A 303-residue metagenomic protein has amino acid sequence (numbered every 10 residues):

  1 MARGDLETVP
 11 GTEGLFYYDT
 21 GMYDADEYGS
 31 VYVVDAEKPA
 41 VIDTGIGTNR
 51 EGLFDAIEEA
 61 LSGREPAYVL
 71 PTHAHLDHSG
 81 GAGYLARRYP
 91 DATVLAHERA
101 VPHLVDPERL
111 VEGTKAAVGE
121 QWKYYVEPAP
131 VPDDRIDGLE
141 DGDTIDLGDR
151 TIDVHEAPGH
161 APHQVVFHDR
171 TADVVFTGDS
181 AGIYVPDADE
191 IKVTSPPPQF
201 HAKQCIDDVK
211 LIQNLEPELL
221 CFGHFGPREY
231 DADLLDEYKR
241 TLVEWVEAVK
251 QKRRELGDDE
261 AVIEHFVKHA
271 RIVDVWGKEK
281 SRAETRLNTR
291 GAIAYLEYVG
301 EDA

Functional and structural regions predicted by a protein language model:
R3-L61, F167-G178, I183: Conserved beta-strand hairpin/beta-sheet module of binuclear metal-dependent hydrolase folds, prominently
G14, V34, D43, L53 (+7 more regions): Divalent metal-coordination and catalytic microenvironments
A40, L70, V94, V174-F176 (+1 more regions): Residue-level marker for buried hydrophobic side chains located in beta-strands that build the well-ordered beta-sheet
G47-T48, T151-P158, P162-A232: Metallo-beta-lactamase
R50-H97: Active-site metal-binding motif and surrounding structural segment of the metallo-beta-lactamase
P102-H155, I206: Metallo-beta-lactamase
D231-R240: Histidine/acidic-residue-rich catalytic or RNA/ligand-binding cores of hydrolases and nuclease-related proteins
K252-A303: C-terminal regulatory/interaction regions
